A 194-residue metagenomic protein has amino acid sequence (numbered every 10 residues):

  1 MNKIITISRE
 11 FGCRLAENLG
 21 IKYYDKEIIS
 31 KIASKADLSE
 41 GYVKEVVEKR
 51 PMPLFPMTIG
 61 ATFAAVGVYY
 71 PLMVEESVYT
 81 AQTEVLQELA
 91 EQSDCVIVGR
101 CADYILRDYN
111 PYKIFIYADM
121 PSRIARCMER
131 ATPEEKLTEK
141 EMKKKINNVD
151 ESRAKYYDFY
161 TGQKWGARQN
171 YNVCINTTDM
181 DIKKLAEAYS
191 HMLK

Functional and structural regions predicted by a protein language model:
M1-F11, L15: Walker A (P-loop) phosphate-binding motif
L19-S34: Short beta-strand-centered segment that lines the nucleotide-binding/catalytic pocket of NTP-utilizing
A33-D94: ATP-dependent small-molecule kinase phosphotransfer cores that center on conserved nucleotide phosphate-binding segments
M52-T58, K136-I182: Small-molecule kinase domains that catalyze NTP-dependent phosphoryl transfer to phosphate-bearing small molecules
T83, I182-S190: Short, amphipathic alpha-helical "lid/cap" segments that border enzyme active or binding sites
G99-D103: Short, polar loop motifs at secondary-structure junctions
D108-E129, L137-N148: Conserved phosphate-donor/acceptor-positioning beta-strand/loop module used by diverse small-molecule
